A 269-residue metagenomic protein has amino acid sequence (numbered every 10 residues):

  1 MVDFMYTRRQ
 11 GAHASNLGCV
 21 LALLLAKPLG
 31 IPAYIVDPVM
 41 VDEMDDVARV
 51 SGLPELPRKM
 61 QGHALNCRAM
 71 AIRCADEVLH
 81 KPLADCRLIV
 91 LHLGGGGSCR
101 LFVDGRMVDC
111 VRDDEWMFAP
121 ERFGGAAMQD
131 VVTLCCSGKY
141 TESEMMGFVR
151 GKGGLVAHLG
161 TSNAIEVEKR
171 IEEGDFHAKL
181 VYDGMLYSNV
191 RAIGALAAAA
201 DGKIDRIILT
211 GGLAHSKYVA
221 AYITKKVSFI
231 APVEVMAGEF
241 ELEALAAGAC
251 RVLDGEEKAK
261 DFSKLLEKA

Functional and structural regions predicted by a protein language model:
M1, M44-V50, R100-D104, R112-D113 (+1 more regions): Short acidic, glycine/serine/threonine-rich loops at helix termini
M1-C86, A259, K264-A269: Nucleotide/phosphate-binding catalytic cleft detector across ATP-hydrolyzing and phosphate-transferring enzymes
V20-L23, I35, E55-R87, V108-S162 (+1 more regions): Glycine-rich phosphate-binding loop plus the immediately following alpha-helix
D37-D42, G94-G95, K152: Short glycine-enriched loops at secondary-structure junctions
C86-V108: Gly/Thr-rich phosphate-binding beta-strand-loop-beta motif of the actin/hexokinase/Hsp70
G147-G202: Adenine-nucleotide phosphate-binding core of ATP-dependent small-molecule kinases
I204-I223: Glycine-rich phosphate-binding loops at beta-strand->alpha-helix junctions
A214-H215, E234-A269: Glycine-rich phosphate-binding/hydrolytic loop that grips phosphoryl groups
